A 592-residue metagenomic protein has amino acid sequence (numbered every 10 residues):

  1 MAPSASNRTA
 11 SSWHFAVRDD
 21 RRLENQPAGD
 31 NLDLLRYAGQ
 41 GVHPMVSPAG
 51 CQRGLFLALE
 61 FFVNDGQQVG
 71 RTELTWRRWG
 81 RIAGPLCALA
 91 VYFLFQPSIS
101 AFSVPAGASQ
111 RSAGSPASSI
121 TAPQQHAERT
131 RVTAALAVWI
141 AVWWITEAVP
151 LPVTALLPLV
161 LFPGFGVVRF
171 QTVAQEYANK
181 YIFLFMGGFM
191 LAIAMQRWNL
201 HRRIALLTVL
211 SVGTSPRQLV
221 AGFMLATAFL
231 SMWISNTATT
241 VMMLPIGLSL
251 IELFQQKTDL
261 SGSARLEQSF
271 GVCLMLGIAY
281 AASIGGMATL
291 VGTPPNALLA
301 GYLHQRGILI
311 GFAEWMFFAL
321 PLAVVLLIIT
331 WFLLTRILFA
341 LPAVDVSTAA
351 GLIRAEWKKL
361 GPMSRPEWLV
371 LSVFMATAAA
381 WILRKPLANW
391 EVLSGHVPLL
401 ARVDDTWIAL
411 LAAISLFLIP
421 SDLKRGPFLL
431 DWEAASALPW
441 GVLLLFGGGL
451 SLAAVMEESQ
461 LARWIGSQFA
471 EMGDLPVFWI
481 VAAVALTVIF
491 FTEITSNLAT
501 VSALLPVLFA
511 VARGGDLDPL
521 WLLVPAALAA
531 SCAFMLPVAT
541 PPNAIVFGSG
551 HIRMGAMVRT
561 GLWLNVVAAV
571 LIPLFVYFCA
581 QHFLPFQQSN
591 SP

Functional and structural regions predicted by a protein language model:
R36, W139, T146, P152-R265 (+2 more regions): Membrane-embedded alpha-helical segments and adjacent helix-loop junctions characteristic of multi-pass solute
G39-G41, V46-V104, R111, M186 (+7 more regions): Juxtamembrane and boundary regions of transmembrane helices in multi-pass small-molecule transporters and channels
T72-R77, P105-G107, S119-T130, Q171-K180 (+6 more regions): Interfacial loop-to-helix junctions that mark the boundaries of transmembrane helices in multi-pass membrane
I82, T133-A137, P152-L156, V220-L225 (+9 more regions): Hydrophobic alpha-helical transmembrane segments
L86, A90, A137-A141, V160 (+17 more regions): Generic alpha-helical transmembrane segments of integral inner-membrane proteins, especially permease/transport modules
I99, W139-L156, V173, T237 (+3 more regions): Flexible hinge motifs at transmembrane-helix junctions and intramembrane kinks/re-entrant loops in multi-pass membrane
A141-V149, A226-S235, A279-L290, F417-L418 (+2 more regions): Transmembrane alpha-helix interface/packing and boundary motifs in multi-pass membrane proteins, characterized by
K180-M190, M232-M243, M316-W331, A401-L411 (+1 more regions): Alpha-helical transmembrane segments
